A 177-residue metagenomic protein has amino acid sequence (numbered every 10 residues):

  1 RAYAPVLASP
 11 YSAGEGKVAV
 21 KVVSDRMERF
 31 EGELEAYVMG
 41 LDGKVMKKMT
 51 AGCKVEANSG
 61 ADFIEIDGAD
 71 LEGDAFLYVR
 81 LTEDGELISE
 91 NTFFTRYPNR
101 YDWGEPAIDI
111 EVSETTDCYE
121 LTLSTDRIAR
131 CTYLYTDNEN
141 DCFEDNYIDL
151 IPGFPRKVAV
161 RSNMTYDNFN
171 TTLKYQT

Functional and structural regions predicted by a protein language model:
R1-D145, L150-A159: Carbohydrate-binding surfaces of carbohydrate-active enzymes
L71-T82, N163-T177: Short, surface-exposed ligand- or partner-binding patches at beta-edge/loop junctions that are enriched in aromatics
